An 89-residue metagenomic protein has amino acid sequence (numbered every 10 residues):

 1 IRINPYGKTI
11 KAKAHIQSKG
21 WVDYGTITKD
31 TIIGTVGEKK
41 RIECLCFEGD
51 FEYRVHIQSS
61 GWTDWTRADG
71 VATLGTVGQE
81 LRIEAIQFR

Functional and structural regions predicted by a protein language model:
R2-R89: Lectin-type carbohydrate-recognition ectodomains
